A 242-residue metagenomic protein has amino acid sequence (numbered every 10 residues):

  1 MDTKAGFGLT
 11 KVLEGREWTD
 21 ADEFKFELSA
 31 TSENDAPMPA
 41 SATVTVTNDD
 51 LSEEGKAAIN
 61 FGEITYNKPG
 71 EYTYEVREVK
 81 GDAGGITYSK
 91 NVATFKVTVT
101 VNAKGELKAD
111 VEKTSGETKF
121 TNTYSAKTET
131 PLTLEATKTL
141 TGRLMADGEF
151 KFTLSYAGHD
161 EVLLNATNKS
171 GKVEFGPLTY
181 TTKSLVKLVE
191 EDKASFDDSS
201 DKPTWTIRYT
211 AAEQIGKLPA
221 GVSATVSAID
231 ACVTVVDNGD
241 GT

Functional and structural regions predicted by a protein language model:
M1-T242: Solvent-exposed loop/turn and edge beta-strand elements of beta-rich ligand-binding domains
